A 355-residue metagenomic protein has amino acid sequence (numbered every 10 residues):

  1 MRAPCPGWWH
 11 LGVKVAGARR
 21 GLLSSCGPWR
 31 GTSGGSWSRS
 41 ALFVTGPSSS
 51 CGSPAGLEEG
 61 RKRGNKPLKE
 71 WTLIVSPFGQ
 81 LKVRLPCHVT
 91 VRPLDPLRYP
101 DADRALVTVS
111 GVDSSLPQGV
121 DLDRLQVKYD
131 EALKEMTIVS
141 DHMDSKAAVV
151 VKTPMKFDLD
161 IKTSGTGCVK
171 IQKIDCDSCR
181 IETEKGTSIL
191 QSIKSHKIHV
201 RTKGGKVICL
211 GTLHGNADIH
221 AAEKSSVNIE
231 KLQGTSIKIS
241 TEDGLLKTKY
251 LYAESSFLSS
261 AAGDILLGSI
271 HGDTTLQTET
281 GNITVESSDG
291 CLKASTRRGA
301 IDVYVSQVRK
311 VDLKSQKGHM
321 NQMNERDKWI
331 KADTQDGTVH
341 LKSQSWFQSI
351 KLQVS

Functional and structural regions predicted by a protein language model:
M1-S355: Intrinsically disordered, low-complexity terminal regions
